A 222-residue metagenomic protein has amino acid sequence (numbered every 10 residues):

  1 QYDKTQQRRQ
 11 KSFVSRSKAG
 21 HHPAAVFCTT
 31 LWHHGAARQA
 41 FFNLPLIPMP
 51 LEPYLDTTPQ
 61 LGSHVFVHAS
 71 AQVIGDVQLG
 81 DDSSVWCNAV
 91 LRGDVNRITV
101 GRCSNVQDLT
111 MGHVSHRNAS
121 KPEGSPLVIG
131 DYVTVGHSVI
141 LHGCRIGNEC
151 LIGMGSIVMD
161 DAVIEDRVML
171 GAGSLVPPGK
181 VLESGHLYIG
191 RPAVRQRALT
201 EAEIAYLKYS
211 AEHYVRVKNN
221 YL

Functional and structural regions predicted by a protein language model:
Q1-Q7: Short, charge-rich patches within N-terminal targeting peptides
R8-R9, R16-S17, R38: Basic polycationic patches enriched in arginine
Q39-D82, V215, N220: Extended, small-residue-rich solenoid/repeat segments and analogous flexible loops that form exposed scaffolds
M49-Q60, D94, V100-L127, H137-S138 (+1 more regions): Glycine-rich hexapeptide-repeat left-handed beta-helix
G130: Glycine/small-residue-rich loop that forms an oxyanion/phosphate-binding "nest" at active or ligand-binding sites
